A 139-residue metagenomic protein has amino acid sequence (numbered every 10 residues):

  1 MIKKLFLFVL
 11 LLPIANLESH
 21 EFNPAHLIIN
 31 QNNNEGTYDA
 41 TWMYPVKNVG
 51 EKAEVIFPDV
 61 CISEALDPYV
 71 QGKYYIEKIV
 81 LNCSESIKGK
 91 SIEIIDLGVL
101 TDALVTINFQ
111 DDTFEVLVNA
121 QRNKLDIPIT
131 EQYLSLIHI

Functional and structural regions predicted by a protein language model:
K4-P13: Sec-dependent N-terminal signal peptides
L5-F6, H20-F22: N-terminal pre-first-transmembrane soluble regions of secretory-pathway and organelle membrane proteins
A15-S19: Sec/Tat signal peptide C-region and signal peptidase I cleavage site
E21-N33, T37-Y133: Extracellular/lumen-exposed scaffold segments
I137-I139: Conserved small/polar residues in nucleotide/adenosyl-binding loops
